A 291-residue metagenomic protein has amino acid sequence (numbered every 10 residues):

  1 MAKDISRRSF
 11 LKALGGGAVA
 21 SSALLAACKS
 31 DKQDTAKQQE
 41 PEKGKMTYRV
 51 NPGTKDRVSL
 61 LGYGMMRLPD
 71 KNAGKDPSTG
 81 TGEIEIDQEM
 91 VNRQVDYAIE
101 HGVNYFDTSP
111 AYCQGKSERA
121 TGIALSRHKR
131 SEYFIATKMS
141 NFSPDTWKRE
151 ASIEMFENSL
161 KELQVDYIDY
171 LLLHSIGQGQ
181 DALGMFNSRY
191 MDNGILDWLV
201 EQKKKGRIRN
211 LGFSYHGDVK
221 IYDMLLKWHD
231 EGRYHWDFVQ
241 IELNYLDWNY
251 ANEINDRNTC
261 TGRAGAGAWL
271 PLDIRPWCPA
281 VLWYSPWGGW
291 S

Functional and structural regions predicted by a protein language model:
A2-Y133, W198, K204: N-terminal binding-site loop/beta-alpha segment at the start of enzyme catalytic domains that lines or forms
Y48, V95, E118, G122 (+4 more regions): Generic structural signal for well-ordered alpha-helices, preferentially at hydrophobic/aromatic core positions
V58-G62, Y105, E132-A136, Y167-Y170 (+3 more regions): Structural preference for beta-strand elements that scaffold enzyme active sites
E85-Y97, K148-E162, K220-K227: Short, acidic/polar
H128, E132-R149, H174-G177: Structural motif corresponding to the early beta-alpha repeats
A151-L171, E201-K205: CE4/NodB-like, metal-dependent polysaccharide N-deacetylase domain that modifies extracellular/periplasmic N-acetylated
I176-S291: Beta/alpha (TIM)-barrel catalytic core signal, keyed to glycine-rich beta->alpha loops juxtaposed to Asp/Glu that bind
